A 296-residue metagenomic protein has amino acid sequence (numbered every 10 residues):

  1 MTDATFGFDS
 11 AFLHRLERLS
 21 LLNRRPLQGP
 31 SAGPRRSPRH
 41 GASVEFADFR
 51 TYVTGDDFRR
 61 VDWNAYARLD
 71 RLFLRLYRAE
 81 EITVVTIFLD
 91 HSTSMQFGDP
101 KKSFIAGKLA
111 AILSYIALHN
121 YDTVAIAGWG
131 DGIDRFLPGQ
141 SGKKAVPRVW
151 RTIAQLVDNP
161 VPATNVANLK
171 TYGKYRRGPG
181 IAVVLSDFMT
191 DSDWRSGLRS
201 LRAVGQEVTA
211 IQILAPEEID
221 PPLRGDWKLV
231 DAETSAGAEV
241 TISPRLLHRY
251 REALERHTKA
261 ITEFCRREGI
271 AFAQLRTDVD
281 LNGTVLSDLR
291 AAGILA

Functional and structural regions predicted by a protein language model:
M1-P38, T51-D56, A65, D70 (+2 more regions): Exposed, interaction-prone extracellular/peripheral surfaces
R39-S43: A positional/architectural concept
D48: Acidic, metal-associated active-site segment
F58-R60: N-terminal juxtadomain amphipathic helix that follows a signal peptide/anchor or precedes a small N-terminal auxiliary
